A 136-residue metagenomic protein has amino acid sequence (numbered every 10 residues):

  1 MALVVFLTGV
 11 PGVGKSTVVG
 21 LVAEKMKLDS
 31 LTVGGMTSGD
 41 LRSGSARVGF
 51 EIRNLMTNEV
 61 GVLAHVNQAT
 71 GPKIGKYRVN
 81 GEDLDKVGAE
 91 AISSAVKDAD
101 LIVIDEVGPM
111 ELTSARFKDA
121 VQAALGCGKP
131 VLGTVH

Functional and structural regions predicted by a protein language model:
V4: Walker A (P-loop) ATP-phosphate-binding motif of ABC ATPase nucleotide-binding domains
L7: Hydrophobic anchor at the beta1->P-loop junction of P-loop NTPases
V10: P-loop (Walker A) phosphate-binding loop of NTP-binding proteins
K15: Conserved lysine of the Walker
V18, V22: Hydrophobic positions on the alpha1 helix immediately C-terminal to the Walker A/P-loop
A23-V79: N-terminal phosphate/diphosphate-binding loop that engages ATP/GTP or pyrophosphate donors across diverse enzyme folds
T32, D98-I102, C127-T134: Loop/turn-to-beta-strand initiation segments
T70-Q122: Phosphate-binding/switch loop-helix module in NTP-utilizing enzymes
